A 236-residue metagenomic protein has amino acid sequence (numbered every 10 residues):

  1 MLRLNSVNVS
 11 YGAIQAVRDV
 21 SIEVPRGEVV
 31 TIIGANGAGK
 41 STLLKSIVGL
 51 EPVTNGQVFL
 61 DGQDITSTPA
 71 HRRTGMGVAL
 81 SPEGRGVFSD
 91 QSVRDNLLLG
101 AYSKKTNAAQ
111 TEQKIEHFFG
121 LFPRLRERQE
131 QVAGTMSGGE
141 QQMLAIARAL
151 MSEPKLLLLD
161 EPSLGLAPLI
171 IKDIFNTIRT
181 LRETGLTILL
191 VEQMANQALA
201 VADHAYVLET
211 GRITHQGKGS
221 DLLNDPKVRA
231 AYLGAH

Functional and structural regions predicted by a protein language model:
M1-H236: Glycine-rich phosphate-binding loops of nucleotide-dependent enzymes
